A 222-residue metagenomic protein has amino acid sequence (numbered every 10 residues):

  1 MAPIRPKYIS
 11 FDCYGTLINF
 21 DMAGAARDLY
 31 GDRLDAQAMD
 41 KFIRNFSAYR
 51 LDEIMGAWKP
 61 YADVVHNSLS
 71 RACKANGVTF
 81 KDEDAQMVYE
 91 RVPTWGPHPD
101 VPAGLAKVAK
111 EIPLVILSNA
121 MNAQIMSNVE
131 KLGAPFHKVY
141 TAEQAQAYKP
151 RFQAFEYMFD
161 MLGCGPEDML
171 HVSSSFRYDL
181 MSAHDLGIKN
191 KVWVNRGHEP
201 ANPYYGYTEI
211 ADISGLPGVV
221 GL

Functional and structural regions predicted by a protein language model:
M1-I9, P102, A106, V115-L222: Asp-based, Mg2+/Mn2+-dependent phosphohydrolase catalytic module
A2-P99, K110, M121-A123: N-terminal helical cap/lid subdomain that shapes the substrate entry/recognition surface in HAD-like hydrolases
